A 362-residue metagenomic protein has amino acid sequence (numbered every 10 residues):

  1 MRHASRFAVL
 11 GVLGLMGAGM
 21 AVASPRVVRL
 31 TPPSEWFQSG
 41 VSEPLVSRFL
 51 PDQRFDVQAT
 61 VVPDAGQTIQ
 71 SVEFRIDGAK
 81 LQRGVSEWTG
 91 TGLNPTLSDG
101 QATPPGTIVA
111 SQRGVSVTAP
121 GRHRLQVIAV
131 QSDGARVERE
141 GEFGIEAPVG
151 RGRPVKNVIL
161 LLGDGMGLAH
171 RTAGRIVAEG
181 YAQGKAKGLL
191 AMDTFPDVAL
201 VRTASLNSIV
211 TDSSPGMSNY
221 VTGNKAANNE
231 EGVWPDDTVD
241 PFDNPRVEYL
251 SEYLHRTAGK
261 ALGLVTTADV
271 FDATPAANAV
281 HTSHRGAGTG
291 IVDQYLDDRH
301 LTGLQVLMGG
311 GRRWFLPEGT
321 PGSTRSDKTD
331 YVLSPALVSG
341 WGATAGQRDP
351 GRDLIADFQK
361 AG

Functional and structural regions predicted by a protein language model:
A21-P51: Short, compositionally biased P/S/T/A/G/V-rich stretches that sit at domain boundaries
F55-A65: Aromatic/hydrophobic beta-strand junction motif of beta-rich domains
R75-R83, E87-W88, S132: Change "in extracellular beta-sheet-rich domains … of secreted and cell-surface proteins" to "in beta-sheet-rich domains
S86, G92-S98, H170-G362: Surface-exposed loop and adjacent secondary-structure segments within mature catalytic domains
T91-Q112: Aromatic sugar-binding surface patches on proteins that engage polysaccharides or sugar-phosphate polymers
H123-L125: Hydrophobic beta-strand segments within extracellular beta-sandwich modules
V155-M166, L254, M308: Beta-strand elements within well-structured catalytic alpha/beta cores of enzymes that handle phosphate/sulfate esters
